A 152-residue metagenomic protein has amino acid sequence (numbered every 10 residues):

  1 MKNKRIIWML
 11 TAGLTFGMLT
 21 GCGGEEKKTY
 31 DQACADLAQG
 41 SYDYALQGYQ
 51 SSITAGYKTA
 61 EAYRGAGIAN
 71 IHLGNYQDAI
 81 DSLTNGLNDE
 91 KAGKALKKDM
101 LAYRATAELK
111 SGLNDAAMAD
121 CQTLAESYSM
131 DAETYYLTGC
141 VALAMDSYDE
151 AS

Functional and structural regions predicted by a protein language model:
M18-G21: C-terminal motif of bacterial Sec signal peptides marking the signal peptidase cleavage site
E25-A55: Alpha-helical segment of the N-proximal tetratricopeptide repeat
K27-K28, E61, A95-D99, E133: Start-of-helix register in tetratricopeptide repeats
A38-Q39, H72-L73, K110, A144-M145: Register position in tetratricopeptide repeats
Y57, K91, A95, S129-M130: Short coil turns that delineate tetratricopeptide repeat
